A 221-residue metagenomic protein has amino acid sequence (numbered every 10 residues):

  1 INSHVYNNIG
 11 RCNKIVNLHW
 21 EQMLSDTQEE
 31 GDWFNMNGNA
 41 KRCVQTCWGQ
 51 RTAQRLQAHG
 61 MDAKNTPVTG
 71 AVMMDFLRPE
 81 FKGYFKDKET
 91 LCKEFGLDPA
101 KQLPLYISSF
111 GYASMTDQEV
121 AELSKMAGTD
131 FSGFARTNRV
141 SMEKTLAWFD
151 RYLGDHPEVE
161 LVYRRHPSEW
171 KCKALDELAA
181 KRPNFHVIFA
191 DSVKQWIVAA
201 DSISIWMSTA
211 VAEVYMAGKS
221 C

Functional and structural regions predicted by a protein language model:
I1-F81, V211: Active-site and donor-binding regions of nucleotide-sugar-utilizing enzymes
K14, V44, L103, E160 (+1 more regions): Structural motif
K14, W20, F189-C221: A donor-sugar binding/catalytic signature common to diverse glycosyltransferases and related nucleotide-sugar
D32, P79-T90, V198-M207: Short, surface-exposed amphipathic charged segments that create phosphate/polyanion-binding patches used for binding
N37-G38, L97, Q195-I197: Structural alpha-helical scaffold elements that stabilize or flank donor/cofactor-binding regions in carbohydrate
D75-E177: Conserved catalytic-core segment of nucleotide-activated headgroup transferases in glycan assembly
A174-A190: Nucleotide-activated donor-binding/catalytic signature segment of Leloir-type glycosyltransferases, i.e., the conserved
